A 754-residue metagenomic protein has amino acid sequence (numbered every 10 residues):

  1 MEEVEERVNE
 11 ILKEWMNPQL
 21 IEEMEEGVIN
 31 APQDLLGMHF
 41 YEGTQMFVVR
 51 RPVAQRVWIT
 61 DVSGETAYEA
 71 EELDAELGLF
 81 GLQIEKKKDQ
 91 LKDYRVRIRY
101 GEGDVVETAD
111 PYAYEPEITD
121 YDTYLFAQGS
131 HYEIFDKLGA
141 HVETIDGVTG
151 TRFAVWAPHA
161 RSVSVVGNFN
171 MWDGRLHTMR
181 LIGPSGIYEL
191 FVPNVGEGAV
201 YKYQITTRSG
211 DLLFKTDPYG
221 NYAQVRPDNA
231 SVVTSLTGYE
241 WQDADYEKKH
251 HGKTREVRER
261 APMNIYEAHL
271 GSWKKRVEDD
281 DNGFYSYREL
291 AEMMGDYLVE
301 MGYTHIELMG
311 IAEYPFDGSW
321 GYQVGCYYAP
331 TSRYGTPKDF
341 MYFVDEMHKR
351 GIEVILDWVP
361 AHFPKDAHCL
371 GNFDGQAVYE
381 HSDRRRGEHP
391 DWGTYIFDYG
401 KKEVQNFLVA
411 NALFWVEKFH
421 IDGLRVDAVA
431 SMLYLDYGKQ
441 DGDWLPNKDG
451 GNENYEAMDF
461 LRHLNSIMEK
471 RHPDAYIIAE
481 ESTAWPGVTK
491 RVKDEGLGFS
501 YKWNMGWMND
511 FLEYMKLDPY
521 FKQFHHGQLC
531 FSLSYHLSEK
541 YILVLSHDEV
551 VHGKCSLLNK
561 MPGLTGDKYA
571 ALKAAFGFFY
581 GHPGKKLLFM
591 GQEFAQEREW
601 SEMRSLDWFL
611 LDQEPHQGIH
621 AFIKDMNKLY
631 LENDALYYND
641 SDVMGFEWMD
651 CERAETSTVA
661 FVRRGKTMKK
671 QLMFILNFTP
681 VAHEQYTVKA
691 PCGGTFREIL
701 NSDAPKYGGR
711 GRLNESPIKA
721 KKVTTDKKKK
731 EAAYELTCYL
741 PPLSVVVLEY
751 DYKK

Functional and structural regions predicted by a protein language model:
M1-P262, Y287-L298, G302, G566-Y569 (+2 more regions): Carbohydrate-interacting/catalytic domains
E71-E72, R180, F316-G321, K365-N372 (+3 more regions): Short glycine-biased active-site loop of nucleotidyltransferases that positions the nucleotide triphosphate and helps
P158-A160, N168-N170, T206-R208, I311-E313 (+5 more regions): An acidic- and aromatic-residue-enriched active-site/binding cleft used to recognize and process polar
A223-Q224, Y239, A244-M263, H269-E453: Substrate-binding/active-site clefts of carbohydrate-active enzymes
R226, H420-D422, Y437-E602, L631-V688 (+2 more regions): Conserved alpha/beta catalytic core and glycan-binding cleft of carbohydrate-active enzymes
A329-R333, K448-Y455, L564-G566, L610-Q617: A short acidic, glycine-rich active-site loop that binds or catalyzes chemistry on phosphate/adenosine moieties
